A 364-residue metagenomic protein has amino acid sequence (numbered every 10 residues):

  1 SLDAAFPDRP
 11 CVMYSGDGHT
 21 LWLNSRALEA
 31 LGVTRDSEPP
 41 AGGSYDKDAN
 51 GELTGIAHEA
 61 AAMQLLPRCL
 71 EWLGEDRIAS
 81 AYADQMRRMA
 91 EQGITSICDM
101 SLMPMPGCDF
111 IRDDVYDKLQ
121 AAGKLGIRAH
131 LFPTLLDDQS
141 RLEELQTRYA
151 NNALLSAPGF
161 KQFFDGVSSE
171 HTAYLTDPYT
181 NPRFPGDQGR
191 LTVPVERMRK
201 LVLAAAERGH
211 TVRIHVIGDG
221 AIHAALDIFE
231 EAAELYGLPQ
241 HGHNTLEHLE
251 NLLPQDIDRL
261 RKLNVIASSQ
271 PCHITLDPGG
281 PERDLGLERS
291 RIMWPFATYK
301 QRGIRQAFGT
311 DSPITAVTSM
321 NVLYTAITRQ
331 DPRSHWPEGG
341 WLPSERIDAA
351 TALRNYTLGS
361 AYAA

Functional and structural regions predicted by a protein language model:
S1, D113-K118, S140-Q146, L253 (+1 more regions): Short alpha-helical segments and helix-capping/turn motifs at coil-helix boundaries
S1-H130, N151-A206, I327-P332: Catalytic pocket of metal/acid-base enzymes, prominently hydrolases
G18, L102-M103, F132-L136, F160-F163 (+4 more regions): Active-site beta-loop-alpha junctions enriched in small/polar residues
L21-S25, D138-E144, G166-S169, Q255-D258: Short, solvent-exposed polar/charged micro-motifs at secondary-structure junctions
F110-D114, R141-Q146, I222-L235: Distinct, well-ordered alpha-helical segments
L119-K124, Q146-L155, Y236-P239, L260-N264: Acidic (Asp/Glu)-rich catalytic clusters
I127-L135, Q139-N152: Extended terminal and domain-junction accessory segments
L203-R213, G220-N244, L249, P254-D258 (+1 more regions): His/Asp/Glu-enriched, well-ordered alpha-helical/loop segment that forms or immediately abuts the divalent-metal
